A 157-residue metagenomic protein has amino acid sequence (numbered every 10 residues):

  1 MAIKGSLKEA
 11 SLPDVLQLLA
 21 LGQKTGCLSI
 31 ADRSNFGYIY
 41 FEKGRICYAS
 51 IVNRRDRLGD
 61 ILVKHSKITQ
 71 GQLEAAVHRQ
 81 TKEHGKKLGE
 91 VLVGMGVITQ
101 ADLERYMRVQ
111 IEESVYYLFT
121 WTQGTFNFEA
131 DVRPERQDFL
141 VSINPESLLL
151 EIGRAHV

Functional and structural regions predicted by a protein language model:
M1-R154: Acidic, Ser/Thr/Pro-enriched low-complexity segments and adjacent helix/loop capping patches that create flexible
